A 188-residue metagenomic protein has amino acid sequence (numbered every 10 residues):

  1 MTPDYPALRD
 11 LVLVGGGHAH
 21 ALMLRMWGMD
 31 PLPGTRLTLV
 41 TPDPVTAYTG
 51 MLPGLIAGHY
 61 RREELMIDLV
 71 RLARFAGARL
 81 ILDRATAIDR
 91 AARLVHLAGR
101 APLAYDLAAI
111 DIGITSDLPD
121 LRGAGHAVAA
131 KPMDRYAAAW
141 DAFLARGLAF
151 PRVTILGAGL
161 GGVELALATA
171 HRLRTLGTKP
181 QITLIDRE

Functional and structural regions predicted by a protein language model:
M1-L8, G77-T154: FAD-binding core/adjacent interface of flavoenzyme oxidoreductases
T2-R79, E164-E188: Beta1-alpha1 glycine-rich phosphate/pyrophosphate-binding loop at the start of Rossmann-like nucleotide-binding domains
V14-G16, I110, L156-G157: Conserved N-terminal Rossmann-fold NAD(P)-binding element of oxidoreductases
A19-M29, A91-P102, A158-G162: Short, mixed-charge, low-aromatic patches
Y60, K131, G157: Short, surface-exposed alpha-helical recognition segments that flank or form part of ligand/macromolecule-binding
A129, A158-G161, R187-E188: Short, internal active-site loops enriched in acidic
A139-P180: Rossmann-like NAD(P)H-binding beta-loop-alpha module
